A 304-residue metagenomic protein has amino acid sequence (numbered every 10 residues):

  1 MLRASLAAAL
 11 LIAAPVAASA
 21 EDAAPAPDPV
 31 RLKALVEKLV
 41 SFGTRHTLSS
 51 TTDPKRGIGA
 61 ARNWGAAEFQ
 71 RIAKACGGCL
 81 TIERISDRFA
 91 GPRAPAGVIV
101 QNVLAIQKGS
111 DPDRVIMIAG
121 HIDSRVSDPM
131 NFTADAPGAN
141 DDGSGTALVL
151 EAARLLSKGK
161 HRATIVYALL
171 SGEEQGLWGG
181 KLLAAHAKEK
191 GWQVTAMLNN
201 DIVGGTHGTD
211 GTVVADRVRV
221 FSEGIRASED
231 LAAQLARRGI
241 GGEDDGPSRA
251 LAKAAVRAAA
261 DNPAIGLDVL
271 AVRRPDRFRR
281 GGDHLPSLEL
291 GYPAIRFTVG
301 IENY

Functional and structural regions predicted by a protein language model:
S5-P15: Bacterial N-terminal signal peptides
E21-P27, R45-G59, F89-A94, N131-D142 (+4 more regions): Second-shell loop/turn segments in exported
P27, R31-K38, R56-R71, S144-E151 (+7 more regions): Extracytoplasmic/secreted proteins, especially bacterial periplasmic and envelope-associated proteins
R31-V40, T81-R84, N102-I106, V115-A119 (+8 more regions): Structural recognition of the beta-strand scaffold that forms the well-ordered cores of secreted hydrolase catalytic
A34-Q107: A non-catalytic alpha/beta surface segment that caps or lines the substrate-entry region of metallo-dependent hydrolase
R45-T47, R88-P92, G109-P112, I122-V126 (+5 more regions): Solvent-exposed loop/turn segments at secondary-structure junctions within structured extracellular/periplasmic domains
A105, I118-A119, D123-S124, D128-L177: Alpha-helical metal-binding/catalytic segments enriched in His/Glu/Asp
L170-G282, L290, A294: Metal-dependent peptidase/peptidase-like ectodomains
